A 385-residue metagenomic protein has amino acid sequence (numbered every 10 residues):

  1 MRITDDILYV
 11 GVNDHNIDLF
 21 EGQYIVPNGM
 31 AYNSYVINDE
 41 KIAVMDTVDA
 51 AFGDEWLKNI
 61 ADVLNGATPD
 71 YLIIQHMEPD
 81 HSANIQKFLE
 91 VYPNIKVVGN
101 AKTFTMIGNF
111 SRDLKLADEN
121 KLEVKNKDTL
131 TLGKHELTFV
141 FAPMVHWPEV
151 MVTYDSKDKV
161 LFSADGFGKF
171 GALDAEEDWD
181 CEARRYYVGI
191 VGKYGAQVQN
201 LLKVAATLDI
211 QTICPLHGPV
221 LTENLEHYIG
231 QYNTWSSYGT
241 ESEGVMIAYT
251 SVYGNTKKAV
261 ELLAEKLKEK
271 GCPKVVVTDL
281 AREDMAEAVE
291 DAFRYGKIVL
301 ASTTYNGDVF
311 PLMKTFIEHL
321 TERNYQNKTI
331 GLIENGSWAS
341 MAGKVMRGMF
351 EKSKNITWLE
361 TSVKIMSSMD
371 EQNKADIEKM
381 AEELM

Functional and structural regions predicted by a protein language model:
R2-D5, V98-V150, Y194-N200: Metallo-beta-lactamase
R2-I60, L64, V152-D155, K159-S163 (+1 more regions): Conserved beta-strand hairpin/beta-sheet module of binuclear metal-dependent hydrolase folds, prominently
K41-A43, Y71, H135, K159-F162 (+3 more regions): Structural motif
M45-T47, P69-M77, V97-N100, L161-D165 (+1 more regions): Active-site neighborhood of phospho(di)ester-bond hydrolases with catalytic His/Asp-centered motifs
A51-V98: Active-site metal-binding motif and surrounding structural segment of the metallo-beta-lactamase
N84, D284-A288: Short acidic active-site motifs
L173-I213, H217-V220, L262-T278, A288-M385: FMN-binding flavodoxin-like domain, especially the glycine-rich phosphate-binding loop
C214-E241: Short N-terminal or domain-adjacent regulatory/targeting segments
